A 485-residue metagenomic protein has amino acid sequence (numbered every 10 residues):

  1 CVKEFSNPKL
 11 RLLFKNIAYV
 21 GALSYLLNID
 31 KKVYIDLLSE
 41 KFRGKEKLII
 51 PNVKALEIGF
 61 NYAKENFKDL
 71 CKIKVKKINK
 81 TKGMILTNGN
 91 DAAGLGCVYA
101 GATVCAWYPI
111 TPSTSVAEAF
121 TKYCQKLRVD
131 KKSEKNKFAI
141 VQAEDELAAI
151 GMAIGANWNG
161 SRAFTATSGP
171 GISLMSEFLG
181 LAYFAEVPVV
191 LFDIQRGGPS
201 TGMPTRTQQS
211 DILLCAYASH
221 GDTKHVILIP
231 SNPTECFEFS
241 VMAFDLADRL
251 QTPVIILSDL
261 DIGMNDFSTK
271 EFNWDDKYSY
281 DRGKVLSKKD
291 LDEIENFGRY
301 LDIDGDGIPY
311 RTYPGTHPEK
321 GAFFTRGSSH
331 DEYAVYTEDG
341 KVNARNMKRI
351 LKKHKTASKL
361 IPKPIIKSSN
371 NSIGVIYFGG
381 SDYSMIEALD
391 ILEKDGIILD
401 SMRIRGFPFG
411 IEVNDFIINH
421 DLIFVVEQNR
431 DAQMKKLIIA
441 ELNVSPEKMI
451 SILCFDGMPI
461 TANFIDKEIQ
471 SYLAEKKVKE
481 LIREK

Functional and structural regions predicted by a protein language model:
C1-A100, V104-A106: Active-site cofactor/cluster-binding pocket
V2, F42, K68-K82, C97-A102 (+6 more regions): Gly-rich Lys/Arg/Thr-decorated short loops/hinges at beta-loop-alpha junctions or inter-strand turns that position
L12, N16, Y25-L27, P109-T114 (+7 more regions): Gly/Ser/Thr-rich loops at beta-strand to alpha-helix junctions that form or flank small-molecule/cofactor-binding
K15, Y19-S24, I35-S39, L56-F60 (+14 more regions): Predominant activation on well-ordered alpha-helical scaffold segments within soluble catalytic domains
I17, A102-V104, F138-V141, S161-T165 (+7 more regions): Structural motif
K31-V33, K64-V75, S115-K132, L214 (+1 more regions): Acidic-glycine-rich active-site phosphate/pyrophosphate-binding loop
L86-G94, V98-A100, F239, F244-K485: Flexible, low-complexity linker and terminal segments
V104-W107, T111-Y217, V226-A247: Thiamine diphosphate
